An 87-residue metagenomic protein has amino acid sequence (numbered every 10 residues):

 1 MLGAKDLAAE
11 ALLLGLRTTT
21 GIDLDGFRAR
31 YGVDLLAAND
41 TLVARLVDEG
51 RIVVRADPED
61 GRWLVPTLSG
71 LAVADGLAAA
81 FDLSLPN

Functional and structural regions predicted by a protein language model:
M1-V47, D57: Hydrophobic, secondary-structure "cap" segments at the distal end of domains
G50: Glycine-centered, phosphate/nucleic-acid-interacting loop/turn motifs that mediate DNA/RNA or nucleotide
A56-W63: Short, Lys/Arg-rich nucleic-acid/phosphate-binding segment
L68-N87: Short, amphipathic alpha-helical interaction segments positioned at domain boundaries
